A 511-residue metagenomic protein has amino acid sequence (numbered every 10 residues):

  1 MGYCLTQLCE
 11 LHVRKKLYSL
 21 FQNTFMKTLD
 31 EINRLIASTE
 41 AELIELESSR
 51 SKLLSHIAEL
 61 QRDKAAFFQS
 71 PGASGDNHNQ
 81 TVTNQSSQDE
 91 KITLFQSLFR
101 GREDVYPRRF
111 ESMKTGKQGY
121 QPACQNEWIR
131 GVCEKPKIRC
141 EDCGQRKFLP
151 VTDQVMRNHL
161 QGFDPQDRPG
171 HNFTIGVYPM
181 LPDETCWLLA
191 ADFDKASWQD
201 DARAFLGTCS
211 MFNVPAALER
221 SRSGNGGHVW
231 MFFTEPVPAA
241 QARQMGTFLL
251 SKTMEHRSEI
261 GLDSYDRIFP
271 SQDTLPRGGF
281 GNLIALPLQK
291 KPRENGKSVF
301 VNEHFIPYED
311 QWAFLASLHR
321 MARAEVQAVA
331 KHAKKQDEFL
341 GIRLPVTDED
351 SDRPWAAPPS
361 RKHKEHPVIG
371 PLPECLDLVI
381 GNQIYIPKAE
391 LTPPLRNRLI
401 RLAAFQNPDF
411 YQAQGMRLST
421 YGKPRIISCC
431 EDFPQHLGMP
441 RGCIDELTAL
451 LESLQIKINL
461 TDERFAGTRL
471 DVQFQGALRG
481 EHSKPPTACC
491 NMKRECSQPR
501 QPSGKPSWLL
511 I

Functional and structural regions predicted by a protein language model:
T24-K27, E31-R34, S38-A41, E45 (+2 more regions): Residue preference for a single heptad-register face of alpha-helical coiled-coils
E47, L54-I57, Q61-K64, F68-P71 (+1 more regions): Coiled-coil heptad-register positions
S48, A66-P71, Q85-R109, M113-N225 (+2 more regions): Signature for HUH/AEP ssDNA processing cores
T174-Q199, R203, T234-A357: DNA replication initiation modules
A404-F465: Interdomain "pre-motor" coupling segment immediately N-terminal to P-loop NTPase/helicase cores
S453, I458-Q498, S507: Conserved pre-motif I regulatory segment
Q501: The conserved Walker
K505-I511: Motif I (Walker A/P-loop) of helicase-class P-loop NTPases
